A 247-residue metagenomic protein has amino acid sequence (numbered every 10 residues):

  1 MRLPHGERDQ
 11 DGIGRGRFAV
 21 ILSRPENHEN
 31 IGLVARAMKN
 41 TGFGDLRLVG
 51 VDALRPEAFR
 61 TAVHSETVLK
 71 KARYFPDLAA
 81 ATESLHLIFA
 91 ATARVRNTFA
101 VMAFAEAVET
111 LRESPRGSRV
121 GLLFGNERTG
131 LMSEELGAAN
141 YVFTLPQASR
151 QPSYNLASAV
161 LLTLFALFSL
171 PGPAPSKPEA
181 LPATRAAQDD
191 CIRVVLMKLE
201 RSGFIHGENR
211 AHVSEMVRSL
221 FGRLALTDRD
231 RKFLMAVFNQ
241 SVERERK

Functional and structural regions predicted by a protein language model:
M1-K247: Post-transcriptional modification and biogenesis factors for structured RNAs of the translation apparatus
